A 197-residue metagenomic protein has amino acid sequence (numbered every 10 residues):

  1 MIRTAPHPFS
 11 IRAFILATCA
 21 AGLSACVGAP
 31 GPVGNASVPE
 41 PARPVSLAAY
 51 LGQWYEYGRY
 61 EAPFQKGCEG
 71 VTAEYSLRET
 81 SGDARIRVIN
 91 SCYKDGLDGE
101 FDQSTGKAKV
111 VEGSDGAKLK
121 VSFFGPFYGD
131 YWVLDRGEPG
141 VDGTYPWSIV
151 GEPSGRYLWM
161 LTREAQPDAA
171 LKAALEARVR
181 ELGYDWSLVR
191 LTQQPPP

Functional and structural regions predicted by a protein language model:
I2-I15: Bacterial N-terminal signal peptides that target proteins for export
I2-R3, C26-P197: A beta-rich soluble binding module of mature secreted/lumenal proteins
A20-L23: Bacterial Sec-type N-terminal signal peptides, specifically the leucine/valine-rich hydrophobic h-region
